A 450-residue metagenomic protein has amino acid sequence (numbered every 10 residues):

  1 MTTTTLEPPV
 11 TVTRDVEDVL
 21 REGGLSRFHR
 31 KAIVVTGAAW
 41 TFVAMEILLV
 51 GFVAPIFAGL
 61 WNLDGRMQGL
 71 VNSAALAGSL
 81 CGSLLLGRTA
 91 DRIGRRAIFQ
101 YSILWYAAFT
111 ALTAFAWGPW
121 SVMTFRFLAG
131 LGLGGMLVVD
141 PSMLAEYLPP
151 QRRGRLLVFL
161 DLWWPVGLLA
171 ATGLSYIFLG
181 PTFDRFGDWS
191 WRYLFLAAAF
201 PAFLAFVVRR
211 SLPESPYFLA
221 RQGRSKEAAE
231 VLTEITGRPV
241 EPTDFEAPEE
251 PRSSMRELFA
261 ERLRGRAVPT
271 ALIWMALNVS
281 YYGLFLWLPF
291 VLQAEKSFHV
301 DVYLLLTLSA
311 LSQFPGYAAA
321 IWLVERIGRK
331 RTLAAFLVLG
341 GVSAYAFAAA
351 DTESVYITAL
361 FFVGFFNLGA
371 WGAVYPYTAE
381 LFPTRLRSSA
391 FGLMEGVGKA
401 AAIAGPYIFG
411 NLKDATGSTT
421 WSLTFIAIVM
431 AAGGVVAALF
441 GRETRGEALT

Functional and structural regions predicted by a protein language model:
T2-T450: Transmembrane-helix signature of 12-pass secondary carriers
